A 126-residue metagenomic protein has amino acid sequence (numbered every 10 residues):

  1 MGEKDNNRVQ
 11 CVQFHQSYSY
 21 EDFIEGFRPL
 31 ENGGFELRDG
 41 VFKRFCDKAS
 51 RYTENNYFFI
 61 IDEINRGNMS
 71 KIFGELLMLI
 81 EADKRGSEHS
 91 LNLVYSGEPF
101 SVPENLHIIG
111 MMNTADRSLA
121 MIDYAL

Functional and structural regions predicted by a protein language model:
M1-L126: AAA+ P-loop NTPase catalytic core and its hallmark functional loops
